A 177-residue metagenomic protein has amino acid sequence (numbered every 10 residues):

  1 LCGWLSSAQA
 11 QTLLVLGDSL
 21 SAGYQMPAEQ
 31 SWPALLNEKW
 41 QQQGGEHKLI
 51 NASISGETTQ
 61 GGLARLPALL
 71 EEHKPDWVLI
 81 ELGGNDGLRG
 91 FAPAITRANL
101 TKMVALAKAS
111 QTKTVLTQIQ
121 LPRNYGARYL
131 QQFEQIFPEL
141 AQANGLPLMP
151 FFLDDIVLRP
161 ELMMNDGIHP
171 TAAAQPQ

Functional and structural regions predicted by a protein language model:
L1-S6: Bacterial N-terminal signal peptides
S7-A8, Q111: Compositionally biased regions
Q9-S55, R65-K74: Serine-esterase "nucleophile elbow" of acetyl-processing enzymes
A22, T58, R123: Flexible, glycine-rich phosphate/dinucleotide-binding loops and adjacent beta-alpha linkers at cofactor/substrate
Q25, I50-T58, G87-F91, G167: Acidic/histidine-rich helix-loop elements that form or flank divalent-metal/phosphate-binding sites at the catalytic
S31, T58, T171: Residue-level signal for threonine
G45, L63-Q177: Alpha-helical cap/lid subdomain in secreted, periplasmic, or secretory-pathway luminal O-acyl-processing enzymes
